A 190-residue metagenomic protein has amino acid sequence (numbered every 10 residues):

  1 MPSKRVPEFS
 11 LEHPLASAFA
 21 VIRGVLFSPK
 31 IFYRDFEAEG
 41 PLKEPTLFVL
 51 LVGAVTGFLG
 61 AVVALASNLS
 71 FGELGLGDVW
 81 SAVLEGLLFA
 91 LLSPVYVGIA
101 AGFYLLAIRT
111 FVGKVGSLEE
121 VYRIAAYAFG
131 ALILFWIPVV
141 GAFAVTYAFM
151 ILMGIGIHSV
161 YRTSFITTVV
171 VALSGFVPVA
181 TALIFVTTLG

Functional and structural regions predicted by a protein language model:
M1-S3, V25-E37, S67-W80, V115-F129: Hydrophobic alpha-helical transmembrane segments
M1-V55: N-terminal juxtamembrane cytosolic/stromal segments of multi-pass membrane proteins
P2-R5, F9-E12, A16-A20, V62-V63 (+2 more regions): Selective transmembrane helix interface/packing segments
R23, F103-Y127, H158-T163: Membrane-interface segments at transmembrane-helix boundaries
R34-E37, A66-E73, V112, I155-F165 (+1 more regions): Juxtamembrane transmembrane-helix termini
E37-P41, P45, E73-F89, V112 (+2 more regions): Membrane-helix interfacial "entry" motifs
L47-S70, W80-Y104, R123-M153, V170-G190: Hydrophobic alpha-helical transmembrane segments in multi-pass membrane proteins
